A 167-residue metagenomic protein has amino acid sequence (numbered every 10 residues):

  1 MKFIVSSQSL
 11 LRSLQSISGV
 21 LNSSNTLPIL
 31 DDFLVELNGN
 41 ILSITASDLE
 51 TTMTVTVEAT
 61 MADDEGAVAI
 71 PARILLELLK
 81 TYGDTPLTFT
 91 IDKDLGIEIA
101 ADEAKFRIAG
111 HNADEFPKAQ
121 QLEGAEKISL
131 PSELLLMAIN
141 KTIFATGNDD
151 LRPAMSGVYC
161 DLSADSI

Functional and structural regions predicted by a protein language model:
M1-I167: Structural preference for solvent-exposed beta-strand-turn elements and adjacent flexible terminal/loop segments within
